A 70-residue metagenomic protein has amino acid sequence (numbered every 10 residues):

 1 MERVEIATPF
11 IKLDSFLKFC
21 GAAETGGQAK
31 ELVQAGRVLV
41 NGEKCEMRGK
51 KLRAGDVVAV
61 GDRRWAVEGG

Functional and structural regions predicted by a protein language model:
M1-R3, V57-G70: A positively charged, amphipathic N-terminal helix/segment that binds anionic biomolecules
T8-A54: A basic, amphipathic helix-loop patch mediating RNA/tRNA/ribosome contacts
